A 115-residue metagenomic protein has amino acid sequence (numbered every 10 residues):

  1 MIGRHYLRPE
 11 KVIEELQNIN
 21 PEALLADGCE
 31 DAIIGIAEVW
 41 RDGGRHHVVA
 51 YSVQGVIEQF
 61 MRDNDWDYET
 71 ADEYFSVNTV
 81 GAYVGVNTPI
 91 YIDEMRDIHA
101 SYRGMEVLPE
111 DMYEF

Functional and structural regions predicted by a protein language model:
I2-F115: C-terminal alpha-helical interaction appendages
